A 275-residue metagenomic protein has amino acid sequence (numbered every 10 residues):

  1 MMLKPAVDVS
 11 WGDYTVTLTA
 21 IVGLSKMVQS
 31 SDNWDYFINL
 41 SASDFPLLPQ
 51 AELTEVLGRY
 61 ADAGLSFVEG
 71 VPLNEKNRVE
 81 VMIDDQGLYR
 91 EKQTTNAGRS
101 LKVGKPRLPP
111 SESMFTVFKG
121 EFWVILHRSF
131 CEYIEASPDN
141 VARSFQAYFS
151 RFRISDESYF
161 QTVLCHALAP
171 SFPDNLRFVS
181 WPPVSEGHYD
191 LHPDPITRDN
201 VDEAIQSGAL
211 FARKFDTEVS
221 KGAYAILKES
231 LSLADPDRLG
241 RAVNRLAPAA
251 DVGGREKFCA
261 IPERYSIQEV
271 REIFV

Functional and structural regions predicted by a protein language model:
M1-V275: ER/Golgi luminal nucleotide-sugar-dependent glycosyltransferases, focusing on the catalytic module
